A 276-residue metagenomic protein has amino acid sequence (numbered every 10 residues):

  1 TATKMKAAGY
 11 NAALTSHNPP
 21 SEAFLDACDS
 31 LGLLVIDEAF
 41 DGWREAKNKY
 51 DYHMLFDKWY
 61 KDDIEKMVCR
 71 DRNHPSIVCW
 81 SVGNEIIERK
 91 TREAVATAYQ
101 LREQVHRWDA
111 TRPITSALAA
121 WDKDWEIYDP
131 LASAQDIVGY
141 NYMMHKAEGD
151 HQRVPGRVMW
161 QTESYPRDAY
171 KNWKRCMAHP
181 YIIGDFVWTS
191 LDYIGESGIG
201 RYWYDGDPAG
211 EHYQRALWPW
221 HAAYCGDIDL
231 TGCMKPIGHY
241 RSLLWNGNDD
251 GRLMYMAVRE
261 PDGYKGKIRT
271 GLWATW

Functional and structural regions predicted by a protein language model:
T1-Q100, I114-T115: Active-site-adjacent substrate/metal-binding segments within catalytic domains of carbohydrate-active enzymes
K6, S76-W80, A96-L118, D129-Q135 (+1 more regions): Substrate-binding clefts and catalytic carboxylate motifs of secreted carbohydrate-active enzymes
N18, F40-G42, G83-E85, A119-D122 (+3 more regions): Active-site beta-loop-alpha junctions enriched in small/polar residues
S21-A23, L55-C69, W121-P130, M144-E148 (+1 more regions): Alpha-helical scaffolding within the catalytic cores of extracellular/periplasmic polymer-degrading hydrolases
R44, T91, D124-W125, A169 (+1 more regions): Conserved protein kinase catalytic core
G139: N-terminal Rossmann-like NAD(P) cofactor-binding module of classical short-chain dehydrogenase/reductase
